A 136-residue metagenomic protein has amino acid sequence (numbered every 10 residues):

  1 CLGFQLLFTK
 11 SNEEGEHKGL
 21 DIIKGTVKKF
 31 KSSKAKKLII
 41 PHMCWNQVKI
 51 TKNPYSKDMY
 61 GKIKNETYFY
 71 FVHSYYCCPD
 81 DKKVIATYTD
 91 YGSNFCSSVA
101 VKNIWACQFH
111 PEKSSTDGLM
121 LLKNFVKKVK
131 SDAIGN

Functional and structural regions predicted by a protein language model:
L2-C44, K123: Cysteine-nucleophile active-site neighborhood
F4, Y76, K113: Short active-site segment of divalent metal-dependent hydrolases/proteases that encodes the spacing between
T9-S11, S74, S114: Short linear Ser/Thr-Pro motifs
S11, K52, P79, V129-A133: A general structural signal marking secondary-structure boundaries and capping sites
P41-C44, C96-S98, T116-M120: A short, polar/proline- and glycine-enriched secondary-structure boundary/capping micro-motif
Q47-F109: Active-site oxyanion/phosphate-handling segment shared across diverse enzymes
N103, C107-N136: Acyltransferase
